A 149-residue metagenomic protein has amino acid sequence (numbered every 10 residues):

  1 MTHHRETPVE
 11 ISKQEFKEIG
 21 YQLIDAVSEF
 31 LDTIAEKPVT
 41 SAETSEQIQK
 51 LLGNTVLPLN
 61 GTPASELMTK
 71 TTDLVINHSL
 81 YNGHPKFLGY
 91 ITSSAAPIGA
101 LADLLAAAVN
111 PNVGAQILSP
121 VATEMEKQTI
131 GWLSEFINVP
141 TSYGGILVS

Functional and structural regions predicted by a protein language model:
T2-V148: N-terminal entrance/gating region of PLP-dependent enzymes' catalytic architecture
